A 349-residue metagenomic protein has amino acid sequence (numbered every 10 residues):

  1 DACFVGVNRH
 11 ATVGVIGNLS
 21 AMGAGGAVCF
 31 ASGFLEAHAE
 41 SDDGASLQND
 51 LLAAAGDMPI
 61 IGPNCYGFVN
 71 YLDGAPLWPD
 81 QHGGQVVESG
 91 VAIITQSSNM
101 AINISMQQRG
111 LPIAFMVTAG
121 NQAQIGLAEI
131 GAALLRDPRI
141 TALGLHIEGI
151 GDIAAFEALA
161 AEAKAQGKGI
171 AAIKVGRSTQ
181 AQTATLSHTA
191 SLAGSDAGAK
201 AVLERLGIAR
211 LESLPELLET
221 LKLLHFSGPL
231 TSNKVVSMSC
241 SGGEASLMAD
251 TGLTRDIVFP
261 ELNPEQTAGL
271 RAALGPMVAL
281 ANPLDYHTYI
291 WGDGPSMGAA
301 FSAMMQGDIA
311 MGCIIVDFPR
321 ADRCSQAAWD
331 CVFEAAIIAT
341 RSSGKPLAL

Functional and structural regions predicted by a protein language model:
D1-L349: Catalytic-core regions of core metabolic enzymes, especially those transforming organic acids/acyl-group intermediates
